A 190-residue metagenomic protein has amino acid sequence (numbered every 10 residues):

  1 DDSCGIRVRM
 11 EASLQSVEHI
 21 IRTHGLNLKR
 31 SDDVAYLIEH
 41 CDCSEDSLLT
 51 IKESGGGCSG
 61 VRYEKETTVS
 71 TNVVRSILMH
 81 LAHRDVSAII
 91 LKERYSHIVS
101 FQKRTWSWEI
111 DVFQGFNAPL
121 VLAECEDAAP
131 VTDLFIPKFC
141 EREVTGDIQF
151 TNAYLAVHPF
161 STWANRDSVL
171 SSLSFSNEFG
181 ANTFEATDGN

Functional and structural regions predicted by a protein language model:
D1-N190: Phosphate-end processing signature that detects enzymes handling 5′-triphosphorylated RNA and polyphosphate
